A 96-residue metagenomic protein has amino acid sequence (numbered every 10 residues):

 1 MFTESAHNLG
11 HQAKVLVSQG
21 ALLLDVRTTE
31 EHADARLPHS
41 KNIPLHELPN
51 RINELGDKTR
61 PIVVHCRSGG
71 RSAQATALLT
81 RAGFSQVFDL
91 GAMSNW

Functional and structural regions predicted by a protein language model:
M1-D34: Flexible, polar/low-complexity N-terminal or interdomain linker segments that lie immediately upstream of folded
V17, R36, I52, G91: Short, flexible helix/strand-to-coil boundary loops that buttress conserved ligand/catalytic motifs in alpha/beta
L23, S40-N42, V87-D89: Conserved beta-strand scaffold positions in the cores of enzyme catalytic domains, especially in NTP/NDP-utilizing
E31, R51, Q74-A75: Phosphate- and divalent-cation-binding pockets in alpha/beta enzyme and binding domains that engage nucleotide-derived
A33, P49, S94: Nucleotide phosphate-binding site architecture
H39-I62: Helix-loop module immediately N-terminal to the HCX5R catalytic loop in PTP-like cysteine phosphatase domains
L55-N95: Catalytic cysteine-centered active loop of the rhodanese-like fold, especially the PTP/DSP P-loop
